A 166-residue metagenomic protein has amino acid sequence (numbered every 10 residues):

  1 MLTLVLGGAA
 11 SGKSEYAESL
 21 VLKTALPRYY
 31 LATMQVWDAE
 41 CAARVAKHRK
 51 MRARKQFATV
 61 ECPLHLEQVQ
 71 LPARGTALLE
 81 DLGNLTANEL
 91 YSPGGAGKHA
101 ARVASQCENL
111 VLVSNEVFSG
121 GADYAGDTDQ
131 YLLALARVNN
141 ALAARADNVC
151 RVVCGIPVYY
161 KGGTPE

Functional and structural regions predicted by a protein language model:
L2-L71: Conserved P-loop
G8, D81, S114-E116: Short secondary-structure boundary segments
A17, H48, L78, N115 (+1 more regions): Residue-level signal for inorganic ion chemistry
P27-Y30, A77, L110, N115: Hydrophobic beta-strand segments of well-ordered beta-sheets in folded domains
R28, R44, R49-R54, R74 (+4 more regions): Arginine residue identity/basic-tract feature
A46, K50-K98, N109: Portal/gating segments that form or line small-molecule/metal binding sites
T86-E166: Replace "adjacent to P-loop NTPase cores in ATP/GTP-dependent enzymes" with "adjacent to NTP-binding cores
